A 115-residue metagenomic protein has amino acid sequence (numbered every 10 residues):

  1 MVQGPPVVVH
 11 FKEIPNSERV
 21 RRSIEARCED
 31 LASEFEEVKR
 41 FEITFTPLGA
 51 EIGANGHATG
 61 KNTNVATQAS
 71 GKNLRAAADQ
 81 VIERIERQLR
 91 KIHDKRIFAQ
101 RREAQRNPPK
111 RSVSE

Functional and structural regions predicted by a protein language model:
M1-E115: N-terminal, polar/charged subdomain of small-to-medium soluble alpha/beta proteins
